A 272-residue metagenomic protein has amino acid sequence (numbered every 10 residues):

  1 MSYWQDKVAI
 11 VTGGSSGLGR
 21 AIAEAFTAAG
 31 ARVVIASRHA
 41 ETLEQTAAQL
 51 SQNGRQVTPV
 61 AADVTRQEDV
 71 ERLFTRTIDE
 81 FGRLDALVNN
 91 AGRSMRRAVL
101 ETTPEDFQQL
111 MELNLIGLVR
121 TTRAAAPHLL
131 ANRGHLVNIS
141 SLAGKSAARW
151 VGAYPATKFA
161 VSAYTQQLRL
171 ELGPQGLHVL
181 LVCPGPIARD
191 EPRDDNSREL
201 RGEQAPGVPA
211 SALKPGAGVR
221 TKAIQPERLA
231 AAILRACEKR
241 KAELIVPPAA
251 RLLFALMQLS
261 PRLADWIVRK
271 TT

Functional and structural regions predicted by a protein language model:
V8, G13-S16: Conserved glycine-rich cofactor-binding loop
A31-Q45: Conserved glycine-rich Rossmann-like NAD(P)H-binding loop of the short-chain dehydrogenase/reductase
V70, A98-V99, T103-Q108: Substrate-binding pocket helix/loop in short-chain dehydrogenase/reductase
L100, S146-G152: Active-site loop immediately N-terminal to the catalytic Tyr-X3-Lys motif of short-chain dehydrogenase/reductase
T122, T157: Active-site helix of classical SDR
S141: Residue(s) in the substrate-gating loop at a strand-loop-helix junction that position the organic substrate next
L170, P174-P248, W266: SDR active-site lid
